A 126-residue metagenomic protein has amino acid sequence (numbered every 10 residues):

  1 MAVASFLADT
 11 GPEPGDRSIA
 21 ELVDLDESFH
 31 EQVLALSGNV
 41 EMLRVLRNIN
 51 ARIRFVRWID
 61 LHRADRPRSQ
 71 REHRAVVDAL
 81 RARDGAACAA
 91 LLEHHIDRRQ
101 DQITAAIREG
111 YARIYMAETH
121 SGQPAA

Functional and structural regions predicted by a protein language model:
M1-I59, R68-A79, A87-D101: Conserved amphipathic alpha-helical segments that form helical-bundle/coiled-coil interaction surfaces
D65: Short beta-strand-centered segments that line the small-molecule binding cleft or hinge of alpha/beta clamshell
A86-A126: C-terminal effector-binding regulatory domain of bacterial HTH transcription factors
